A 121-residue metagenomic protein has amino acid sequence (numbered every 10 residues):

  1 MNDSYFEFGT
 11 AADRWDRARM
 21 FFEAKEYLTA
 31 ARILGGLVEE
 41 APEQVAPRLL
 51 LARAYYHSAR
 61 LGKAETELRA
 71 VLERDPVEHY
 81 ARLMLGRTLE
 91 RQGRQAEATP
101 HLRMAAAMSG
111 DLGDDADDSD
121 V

Functional and structural regions predicted by a protein language model:
F8-E40: Alpha-helical segment of the N-proximal tetratricopeptide repeat
G36-L37, A70-V71, M104-A105: Canonical positions in the second alpha-helix
E40, R74, R91, A107-M108: Structural marker of alpha-solenoid helical repeat scaffolds
